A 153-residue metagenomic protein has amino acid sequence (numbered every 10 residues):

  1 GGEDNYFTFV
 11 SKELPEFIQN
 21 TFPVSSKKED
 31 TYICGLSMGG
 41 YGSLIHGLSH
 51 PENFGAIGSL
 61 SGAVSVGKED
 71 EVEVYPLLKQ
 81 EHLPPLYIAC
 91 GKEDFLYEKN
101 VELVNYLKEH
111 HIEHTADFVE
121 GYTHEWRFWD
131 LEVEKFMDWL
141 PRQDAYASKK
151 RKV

Functional and structural regions predicted by a protein language model:
G1-V153: Non-catalytic cap/lid and distal C-terminal segments of serine-dependent acyl enzymes
